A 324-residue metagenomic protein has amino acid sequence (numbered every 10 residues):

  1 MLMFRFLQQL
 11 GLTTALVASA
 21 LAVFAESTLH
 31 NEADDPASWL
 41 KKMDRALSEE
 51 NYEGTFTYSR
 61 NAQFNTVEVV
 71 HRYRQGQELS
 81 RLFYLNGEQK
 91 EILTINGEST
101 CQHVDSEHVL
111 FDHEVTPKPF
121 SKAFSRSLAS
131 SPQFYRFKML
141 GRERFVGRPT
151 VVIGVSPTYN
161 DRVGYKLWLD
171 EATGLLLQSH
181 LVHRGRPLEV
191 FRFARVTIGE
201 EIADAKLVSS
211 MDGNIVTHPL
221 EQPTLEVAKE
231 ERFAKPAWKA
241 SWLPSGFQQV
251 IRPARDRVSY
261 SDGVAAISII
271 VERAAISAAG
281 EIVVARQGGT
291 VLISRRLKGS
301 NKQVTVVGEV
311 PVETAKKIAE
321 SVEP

Functional and structural regions predicted by a protein language model:
L2-L10, T14-A15, L21-E78, G87-E88 (+4 more regions): N-terminal leader/targeting segments and the immediate start of mature chains
L47-E49, H71-S80, L93-E98, R148 (+4 more regions): Short, solvent-exposed coil/turn segments at beta-strand boundaries
E49-T55, G76-R81, G147-G154, L175-Q178 (+2 more regions): Short, hydrophobic/aromatic-rich segments at coil-to-beta transitions
N61, V67-K122, Q178-R192, E200: An acidic-aromatic
N65-E68, D161-Y165, E189-V190, A254-R255 (+1 more regions): Short, surface-exposed coil-to-beta transition loops
V115-Y165: Intrinsically disordered, low-complexity linker/loop segments enriched in Gly/Pro and charged/polar residues
R144-N214: Gly/Pro-enriched, hydrophobic low-complexity segments that function as extracytoplasmic propeptides/linkers
I215-S300, V310-E313: Short, solvent-exposed recognition patches
